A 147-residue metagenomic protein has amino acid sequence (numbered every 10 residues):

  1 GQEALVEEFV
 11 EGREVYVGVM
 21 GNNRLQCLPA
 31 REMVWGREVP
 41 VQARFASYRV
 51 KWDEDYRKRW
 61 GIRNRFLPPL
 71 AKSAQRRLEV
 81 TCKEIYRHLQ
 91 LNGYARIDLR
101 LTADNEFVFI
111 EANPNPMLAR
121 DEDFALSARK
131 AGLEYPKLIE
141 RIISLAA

Functional and structural regions predicted by a protein language model:
G1-S73, R77-V80, V108: Phosphate-binding site of ATP-dependent enzymes
P69-A147: ATP-dependent carboxylate activation and anion-phosphoryl transfer catalytic cores that bind Mg-ATP to form
